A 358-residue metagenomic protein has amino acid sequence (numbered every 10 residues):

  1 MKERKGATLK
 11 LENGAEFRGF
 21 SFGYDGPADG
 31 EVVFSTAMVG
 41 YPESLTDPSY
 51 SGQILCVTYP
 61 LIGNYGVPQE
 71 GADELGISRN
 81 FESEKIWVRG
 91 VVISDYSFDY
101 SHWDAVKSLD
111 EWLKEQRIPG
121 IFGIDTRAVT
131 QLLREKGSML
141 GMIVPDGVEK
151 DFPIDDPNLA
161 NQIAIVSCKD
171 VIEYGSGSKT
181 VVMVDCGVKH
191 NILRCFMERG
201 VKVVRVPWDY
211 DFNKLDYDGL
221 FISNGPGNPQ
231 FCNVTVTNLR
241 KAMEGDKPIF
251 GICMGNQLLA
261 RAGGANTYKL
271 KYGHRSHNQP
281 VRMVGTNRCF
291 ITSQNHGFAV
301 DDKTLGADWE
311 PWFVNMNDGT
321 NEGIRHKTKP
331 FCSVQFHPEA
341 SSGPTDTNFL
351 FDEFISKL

Functional and structural regions predicted by a protein language model:
M1-D209, P229, S341, E353-L358: RNA-binding accessory domains that recognize and position tRNA/RNA substrates
T8, P280-R282, G323: Residue-level detector of beta-strand face positions
P119, T180, P248-F250, N266 (+1 more regions): Proline-centered loop/turn at the N-terminus of a beta-strand
T180-D185, T292-S293, C332-F336: Active-site-proximal beta-strand elements of phosphoester/diester hydrolases
T180-G251, L258: Phosphate-binding active sites in nucleotide-utilizing proteins
N224-A299, G343-E353: Cysteine-nucleophile active-site neighborhood
N287-K329, L358: Catalytic beta-strand/loop cores that center a nucleophilic Ser/Cys/Thr and support acyl-enzyme chemistry
G323-L358: A glycine-centered loop/beta-turn motif at secondary-structure junctions
